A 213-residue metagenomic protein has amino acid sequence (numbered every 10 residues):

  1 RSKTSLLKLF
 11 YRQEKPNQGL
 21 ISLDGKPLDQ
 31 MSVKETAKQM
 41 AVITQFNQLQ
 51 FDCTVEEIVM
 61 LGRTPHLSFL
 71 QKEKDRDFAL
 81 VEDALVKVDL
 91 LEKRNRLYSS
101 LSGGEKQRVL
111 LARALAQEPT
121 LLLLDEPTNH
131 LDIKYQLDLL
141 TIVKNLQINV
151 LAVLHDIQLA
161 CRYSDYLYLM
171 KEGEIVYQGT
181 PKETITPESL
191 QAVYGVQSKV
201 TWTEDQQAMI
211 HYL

Functional and structural regions predicted by a protein language model:
Y11: Helix-to-loop junction immediately C-terminal to a conserved catalytic motif
G19-P27, T36, R96: Conserved ABC transporter NBD signature motif
M60, D75-K93: Conserved ABC ATPase "signature" region
L97-L101, E105: Conserved ABC ATPase signature
A116-T120: A short, proline-enriched helix->beta-strand linker immediately N-terminal to the Walker B motif in ABC-type P-loop
L122-E126: Catalytic Walker B motif of ABC-type/P-loop ATPase nucleotide-binding domains
P187, A192-L213: ABC ATPase nucleotide-binding domains
